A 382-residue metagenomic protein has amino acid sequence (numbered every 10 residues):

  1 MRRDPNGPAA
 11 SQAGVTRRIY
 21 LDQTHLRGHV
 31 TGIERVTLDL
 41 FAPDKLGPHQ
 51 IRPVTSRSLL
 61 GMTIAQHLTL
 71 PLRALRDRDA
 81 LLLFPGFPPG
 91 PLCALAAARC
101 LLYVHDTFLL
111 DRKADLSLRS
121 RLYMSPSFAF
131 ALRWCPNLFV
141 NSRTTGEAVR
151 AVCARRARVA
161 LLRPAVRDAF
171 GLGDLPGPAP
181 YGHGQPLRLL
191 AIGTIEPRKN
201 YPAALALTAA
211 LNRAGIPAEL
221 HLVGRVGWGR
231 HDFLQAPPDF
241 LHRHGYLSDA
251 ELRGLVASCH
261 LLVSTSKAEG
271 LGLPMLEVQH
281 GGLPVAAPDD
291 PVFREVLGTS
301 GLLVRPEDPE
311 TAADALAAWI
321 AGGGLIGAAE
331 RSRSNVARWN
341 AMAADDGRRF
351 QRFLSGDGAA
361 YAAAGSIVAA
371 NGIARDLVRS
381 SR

Functional and structural regions predicted by a protein language model:
M1-R382: Carbohydrate transferase catalytic cores enriched for Leloir-type hexosyltransferases
